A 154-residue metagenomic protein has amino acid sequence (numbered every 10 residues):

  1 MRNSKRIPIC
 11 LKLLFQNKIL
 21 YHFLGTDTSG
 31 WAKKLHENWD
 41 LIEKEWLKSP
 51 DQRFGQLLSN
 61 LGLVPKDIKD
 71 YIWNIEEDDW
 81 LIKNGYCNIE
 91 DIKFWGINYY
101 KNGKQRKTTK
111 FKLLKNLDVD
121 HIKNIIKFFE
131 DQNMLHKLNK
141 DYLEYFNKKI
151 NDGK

Functional and structural regions predicted by a protein language model:
R6-L11, F15, V64-K154: Short amphipathic alpha-helical interaction elements located at domain edges and within/adjacent to intrinsically
R6-W31: Basic, amphipathic alpha-helix used for nucleic-acid engagement in HTH/winged-helix/SANT-Myb modules and analogous
G25-K33, E37-N38, L61-V64, I72: Non-transmembrane "mature" sequence context
T26, G30, E45-S49, T109 (+1 more regions): Conserved aromatic-histidine-acidic binding/catalytic patches
G30-L47, K104: Short amphipathic alpha-helical segments and their helix-coil junctions
Q52-R53: Amphipathic alpha-helical/coiled-coil segments positioned at domain termini
Q56-N60: Amphipathic alpha-helical interaction segments
